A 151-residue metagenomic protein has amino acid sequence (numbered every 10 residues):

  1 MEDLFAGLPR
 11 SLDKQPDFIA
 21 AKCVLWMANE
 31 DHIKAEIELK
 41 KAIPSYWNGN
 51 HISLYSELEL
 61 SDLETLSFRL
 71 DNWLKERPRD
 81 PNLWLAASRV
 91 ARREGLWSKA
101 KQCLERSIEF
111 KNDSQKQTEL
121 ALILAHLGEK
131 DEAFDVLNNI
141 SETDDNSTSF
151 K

Functional and structural regions predicted by a protein language model:
M1, L58-W73, L127-N139: Alpha-helical linker/edge segments of TPR/alpha-solenoid repeat scaffolds and analogous pre-/post-domain helices
M1-E36: Long, internal scaffold/assembly segments composed of regular secondary structure
A21-K22, H51-Y55, A86-A87, E119-L124: Structural register within alpha-helical repeat arrays
A28-N29, E94, L127: Structural motif corresponding to the intra-repeat A-B loop/turn of tetratricopeptide repeats
E36-G49, I108-S114, L122-T148: TPR/TPR-like (Sel1-like) alpha-helical repeat modules
I37-E109: Alpha-helical adaptor scaffolds
